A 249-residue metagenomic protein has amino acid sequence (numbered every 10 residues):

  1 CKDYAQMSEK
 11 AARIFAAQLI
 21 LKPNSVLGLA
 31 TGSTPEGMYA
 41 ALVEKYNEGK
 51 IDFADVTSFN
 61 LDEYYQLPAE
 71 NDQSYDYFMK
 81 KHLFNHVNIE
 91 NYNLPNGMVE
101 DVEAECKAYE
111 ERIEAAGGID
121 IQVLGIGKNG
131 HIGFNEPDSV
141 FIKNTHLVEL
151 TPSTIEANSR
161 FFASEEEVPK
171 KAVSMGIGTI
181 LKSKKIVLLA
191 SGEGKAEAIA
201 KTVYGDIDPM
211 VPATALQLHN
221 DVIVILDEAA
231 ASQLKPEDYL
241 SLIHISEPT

Functional and structural regions predicted by a protein language model:
C1-A108, R112-A115: N-terminal active-site beta-alpha-beta segment that forms phosphate/nucleotide-binding and substrate-recognition loops
L29-T34, L124-K128, S191: Glycine-rich beta-strand-to-loop/alpha-helix junction loops that act as flexible
T57-L61, A190, I223-E228: Short internal beta-strands
K107-V140: Internal active-site segments that recognize and position negatively charged phosphoryl groups and nucleotide moieties
V123-G125, V168-K201: Glycine-rich anion-binding loop/nest that anchors nucleotide
N129, G133-I177: Class I SAM-dependent methyltransferase SAM-binding "motif I" and its flanking Rossmann-like core
H146, Y204-L242: Accessory alpha-helical/coil subdomains and C-terminal extensions that flank or cap enzyme catalytic cores
S241-T249: Residue-level detector of conserved catalytic or cofactor/ligand-binding positions in enzyme active sites
